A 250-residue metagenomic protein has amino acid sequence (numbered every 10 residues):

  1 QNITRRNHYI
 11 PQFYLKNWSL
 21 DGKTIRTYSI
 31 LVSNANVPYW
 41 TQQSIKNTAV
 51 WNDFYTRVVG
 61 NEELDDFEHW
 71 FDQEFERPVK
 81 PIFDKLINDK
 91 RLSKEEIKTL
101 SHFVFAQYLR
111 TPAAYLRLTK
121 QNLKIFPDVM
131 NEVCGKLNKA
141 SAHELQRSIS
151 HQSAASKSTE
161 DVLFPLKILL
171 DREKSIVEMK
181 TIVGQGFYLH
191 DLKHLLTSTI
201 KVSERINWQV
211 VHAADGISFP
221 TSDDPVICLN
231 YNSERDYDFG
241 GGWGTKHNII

Functional and structural regions predicted by a protein language model:
Q1-I250: Alpha-helical structural context detector biased toward long hydrophobic helices
